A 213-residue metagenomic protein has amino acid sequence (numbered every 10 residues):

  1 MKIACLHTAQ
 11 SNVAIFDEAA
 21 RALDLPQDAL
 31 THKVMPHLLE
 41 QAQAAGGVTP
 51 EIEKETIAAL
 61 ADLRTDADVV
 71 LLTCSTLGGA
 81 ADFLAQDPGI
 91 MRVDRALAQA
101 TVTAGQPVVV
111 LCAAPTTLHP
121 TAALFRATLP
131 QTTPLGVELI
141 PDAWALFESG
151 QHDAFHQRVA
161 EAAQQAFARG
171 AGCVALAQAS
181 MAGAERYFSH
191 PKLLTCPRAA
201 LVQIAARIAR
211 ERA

Functional and structural regions predicted by a protein language model:
M1-A213: Non-catalytic structural scaffold of enzyme domains
